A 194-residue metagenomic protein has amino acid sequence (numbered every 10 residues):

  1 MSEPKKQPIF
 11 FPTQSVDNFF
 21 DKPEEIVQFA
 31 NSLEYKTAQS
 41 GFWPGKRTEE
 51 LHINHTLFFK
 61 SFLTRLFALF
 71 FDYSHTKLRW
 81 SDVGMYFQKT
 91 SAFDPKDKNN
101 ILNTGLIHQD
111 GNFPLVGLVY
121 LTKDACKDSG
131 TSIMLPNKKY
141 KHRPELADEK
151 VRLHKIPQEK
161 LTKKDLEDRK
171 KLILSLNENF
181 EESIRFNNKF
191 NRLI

Functional and structural regions predicted by a protein language model:
S2-G105, G130, N137, P144-K160: Non-heme Fe(II)/2-oxoglutarate
F93-I194: Catalytic core of non-heme Fe(II) oxygenases with the double-stranded beta-helix
